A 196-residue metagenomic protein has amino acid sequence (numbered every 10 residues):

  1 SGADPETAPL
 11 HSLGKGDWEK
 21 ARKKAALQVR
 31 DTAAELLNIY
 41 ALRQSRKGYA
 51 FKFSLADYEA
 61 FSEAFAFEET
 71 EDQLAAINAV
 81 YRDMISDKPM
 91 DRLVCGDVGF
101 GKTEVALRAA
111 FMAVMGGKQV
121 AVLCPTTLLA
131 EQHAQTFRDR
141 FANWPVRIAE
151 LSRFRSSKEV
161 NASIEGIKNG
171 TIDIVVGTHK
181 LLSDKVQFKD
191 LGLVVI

Functional and structural regions predicted by a protein language model:
S1-D72: Upstream accessory/linker segments immediately N-terminal to the RecA-like ATPase cores of bacterial MutS and a subset
A66-M90, E104-V105: N-terminal pre-P-loop "Q-motif" helix
Q73, V98, T126, V176: Conserved hydrophobic/aromatic pocket- or pore-lining residues that grip, position, or stack substrates in active sites
D91, V105-A134, A142-R147: Conserved SF1/SF2 helicase motif Ia
C95, G177, L191, V195-I196: Hydrophobic residues in beta-strands of the RecA-like P-loop NTPase core, especially within AAA+ ATPase
G101: Conserved glycine(s) of the Walker
E131-N143, E159-G166: Short amphipathic alpha-helical segment within the helicase RecA-like ATPase core that mediates nucleic-acid
F154-V175, S183-L191: Conserved motor-coupling elements within RecA-like helicase/translocase cores
